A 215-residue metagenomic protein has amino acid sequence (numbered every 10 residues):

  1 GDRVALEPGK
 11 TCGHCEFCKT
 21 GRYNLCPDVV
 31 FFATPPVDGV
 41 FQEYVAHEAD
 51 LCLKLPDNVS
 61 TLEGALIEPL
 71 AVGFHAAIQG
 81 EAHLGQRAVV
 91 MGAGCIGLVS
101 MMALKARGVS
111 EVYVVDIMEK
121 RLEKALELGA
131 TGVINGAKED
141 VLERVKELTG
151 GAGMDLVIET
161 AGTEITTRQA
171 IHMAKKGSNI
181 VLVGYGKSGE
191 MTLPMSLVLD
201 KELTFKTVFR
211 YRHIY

Functional and structural regions predicted by a protein language model:
G1-P8: A short, hydrophobic beta-strand micro-motif
K10-M91: NAD(P)H dinucleotide-binding glycine-rich loop of Rossmann-like/cofactor-binding domains, especially the beta1-alpha1
V59-E139, E143: Mid-domain Rossmann-like dinucleotide-binding core that forms the NAD(H)/NADP(H) cofactor-binding site
G80-E81, L126-T204: Glycine-rich cofactor phosphate-binding loops and adjacent beta1-alpha1 units of small-molecule cofactor enzyme domains
I117-M118, G186, Y211: Residues in the short beta-alpha loop(s) of Rossmann-like NAD(P)-binding domains
K206-Y215: Active-site capping/gating segments
